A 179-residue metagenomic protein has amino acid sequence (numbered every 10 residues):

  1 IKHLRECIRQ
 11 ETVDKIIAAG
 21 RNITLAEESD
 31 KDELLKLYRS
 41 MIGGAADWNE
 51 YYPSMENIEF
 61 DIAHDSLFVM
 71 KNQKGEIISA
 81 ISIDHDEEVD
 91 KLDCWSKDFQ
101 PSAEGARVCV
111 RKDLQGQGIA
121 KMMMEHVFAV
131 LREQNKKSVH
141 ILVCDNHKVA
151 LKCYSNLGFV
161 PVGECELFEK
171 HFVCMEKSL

Functional and structural regions predicted by a protein language model:
K2-A18, E166-L179: Terminal substrate-recognition subdomain of acyl/acetyltransferases
R21-K36: A short beta-loop-alpha structural element at the N-terminal edge of CoA-dependent acyl/N-acetyltransferase catalytic
A26, V108-V110, V143: Hydrophobic adenine-recognition pocket in adenosine-nucleotide-binding enzymes
G43-A106, R111, E125: Acetyl-CoA-dependent GNAT
V110, G116-A129, K152-N156: Conserved acetyl-CoA-binding loop-helix of GNAT-fold acetyltransferases
L131-L142: Conserved GNAT acetyl-CoA-binding A-motif
I141-L151, L167-H171: Conserved beta-strand-loop-alpha-helix junction that forms the acyl-donor binding cleft
S155-G163: Conserved acetyl-CoA-binding loop of GNAT-fold acetyltransferases
